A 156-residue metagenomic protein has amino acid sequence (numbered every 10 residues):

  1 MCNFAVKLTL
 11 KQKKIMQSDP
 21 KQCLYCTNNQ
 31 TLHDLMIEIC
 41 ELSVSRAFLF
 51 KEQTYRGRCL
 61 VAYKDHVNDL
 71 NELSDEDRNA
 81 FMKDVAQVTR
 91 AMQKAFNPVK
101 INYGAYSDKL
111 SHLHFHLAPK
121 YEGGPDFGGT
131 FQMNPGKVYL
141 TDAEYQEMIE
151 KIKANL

Functional and structural regions predicted by a protein language model:
N3-L156: HIT superfamily nucleotide-processing domains
